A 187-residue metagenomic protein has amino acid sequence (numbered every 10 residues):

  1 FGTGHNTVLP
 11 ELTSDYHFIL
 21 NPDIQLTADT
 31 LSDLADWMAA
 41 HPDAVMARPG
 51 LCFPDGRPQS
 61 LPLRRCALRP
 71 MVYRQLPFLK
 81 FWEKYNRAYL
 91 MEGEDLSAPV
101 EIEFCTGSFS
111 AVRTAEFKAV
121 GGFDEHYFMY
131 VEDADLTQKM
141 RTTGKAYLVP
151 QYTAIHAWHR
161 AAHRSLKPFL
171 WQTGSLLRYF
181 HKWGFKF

Functional and structural regions predicted by a protein language model:
F1-L12: Glycine-rich, basic loop-to-helix element that forms the pyrophosphate-binding segment of sugar-nucleotide handling
G4-H5, D29-L31, D133: Acidic donor-diphosphate engagement hotspot in glycosyltransferases and nucleotidyltransferases that stabilizes
H17: Short aromatic/hydrophobic "clamp" motif used to bind/position activated sugar donors
D23-Q25, Y127: Acidic metal-phosphate-binding loop of nucleotide-sugar-dependent transferases
Q25-L61: Conserved donor NDP-sugar-binding/catalytic core segment of glycosyltransferases
C66-I102: Short, flexible, basic/aromatic active-site loop/helix in glycosyltransferases
D95-S97, E103-G122, H126-T153: A short, conserved alpha-helix in the catalytic core of glycosyltransferases
D135-Q138, T142-F187: Active-site-adjacent helix/loop segment of glycosyltransferases that harbors family-specific signature motifs
